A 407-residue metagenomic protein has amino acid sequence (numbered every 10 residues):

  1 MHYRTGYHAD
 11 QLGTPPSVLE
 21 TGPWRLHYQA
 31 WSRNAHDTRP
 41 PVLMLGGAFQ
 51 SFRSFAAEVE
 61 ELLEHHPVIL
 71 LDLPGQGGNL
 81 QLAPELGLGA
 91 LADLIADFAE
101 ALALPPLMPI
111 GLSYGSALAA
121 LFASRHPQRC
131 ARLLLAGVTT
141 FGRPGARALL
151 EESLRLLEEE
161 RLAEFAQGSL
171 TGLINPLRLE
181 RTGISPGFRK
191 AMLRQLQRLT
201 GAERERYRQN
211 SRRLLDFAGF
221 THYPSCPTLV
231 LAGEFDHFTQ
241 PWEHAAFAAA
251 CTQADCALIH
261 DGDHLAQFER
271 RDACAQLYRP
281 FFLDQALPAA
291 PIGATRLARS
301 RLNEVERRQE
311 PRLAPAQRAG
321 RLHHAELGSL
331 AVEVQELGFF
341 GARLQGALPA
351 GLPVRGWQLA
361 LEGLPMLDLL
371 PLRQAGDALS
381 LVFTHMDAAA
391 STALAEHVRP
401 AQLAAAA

Functional and structural regions predicted by a protein language model:
W24-G78: Conserved HGGG/HGGXW glycine-rich cap/lid loop of the alpha/beta-hydrolase fold
I69-I110: Active-site loop/oxyanion-hole signature of alpha/beta-hydrolase fold enzymes
S124, A131-E160: Flexible "cap/lid" loop of the alpha/beta hydrolase fold
P144-A146, E164-H222: Conserved alpha/beta-hydrolase catalytic His-Asp/Glu region
P224, V230-A232: Short beta-strand/loop motif that positions the catalytic acidic residue of the alpha/beta-hydrolase fold
G262-A275: Catalytic histidine-centered segment of alpha/beta-hydrolase-like enzymes
A273, L277-R279, L283-L337, A395-A407: N-terminal helix initiation/capping motif
L313, Q317-G351, G356-Q358, A375-S380: Short strand-loop-strand
